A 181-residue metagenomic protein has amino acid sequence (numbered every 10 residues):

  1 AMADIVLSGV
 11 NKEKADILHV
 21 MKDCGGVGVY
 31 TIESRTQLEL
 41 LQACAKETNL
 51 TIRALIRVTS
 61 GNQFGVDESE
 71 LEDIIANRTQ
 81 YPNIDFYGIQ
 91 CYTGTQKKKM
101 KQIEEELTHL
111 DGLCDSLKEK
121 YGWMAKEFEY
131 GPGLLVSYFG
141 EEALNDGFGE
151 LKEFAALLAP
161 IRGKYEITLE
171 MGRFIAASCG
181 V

Functional and structural regions predicted by a protein language model:
A1-E127: Active-site-proximal beta-alpha core segment in soluble small-molecule metabolic enzymes
K101-V181: C-terminal active-site-proximal or functional interface alpha/beta core segments in diverse enzymes
